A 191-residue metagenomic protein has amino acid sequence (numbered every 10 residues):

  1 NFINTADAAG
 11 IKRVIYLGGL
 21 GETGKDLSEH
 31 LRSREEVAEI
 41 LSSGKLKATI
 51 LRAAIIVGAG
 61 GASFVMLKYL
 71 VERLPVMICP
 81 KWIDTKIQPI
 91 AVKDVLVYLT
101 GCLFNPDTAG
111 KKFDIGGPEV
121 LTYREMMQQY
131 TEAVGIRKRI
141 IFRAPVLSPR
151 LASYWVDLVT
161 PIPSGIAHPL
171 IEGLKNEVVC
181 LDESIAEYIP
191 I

Functional and structural regions predicted by a protein language model:
N1-I11, G19-D26: NAD(P)H-binding glycine-rich loop region in Rossmannoid oxidoreductase-like domains and their noncatalytic homologs
K12-R13, K47: Residues at the starts of beta-strands that form the adenosine-phosphate
V14-G19, L51-A53: SDR active-site strand-loop-helix element
L20-G21, I55, P145: Conserved beta-strand edge residues that scaffold enzyme active sites
G24-I136: Oxidoreductase cofactor-interface core, primarily capturing Rossmann-like NAD(P)-dependent enzymes
G101-P169, E177-I191: Mid/C-terminal beta-alpha module of Rossmann-like enzyme folds, strongest in SDR-family dehydrogenases/epimerases
